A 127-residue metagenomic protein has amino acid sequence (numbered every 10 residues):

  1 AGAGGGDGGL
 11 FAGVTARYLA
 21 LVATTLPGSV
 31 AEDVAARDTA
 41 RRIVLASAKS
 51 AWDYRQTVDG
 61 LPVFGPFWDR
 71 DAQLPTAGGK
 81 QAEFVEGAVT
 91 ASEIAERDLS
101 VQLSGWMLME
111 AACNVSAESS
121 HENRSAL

Functional and structural regions predicted by a protein language model:
A1-L127: CBM-like carbohydrate-recognition segments
